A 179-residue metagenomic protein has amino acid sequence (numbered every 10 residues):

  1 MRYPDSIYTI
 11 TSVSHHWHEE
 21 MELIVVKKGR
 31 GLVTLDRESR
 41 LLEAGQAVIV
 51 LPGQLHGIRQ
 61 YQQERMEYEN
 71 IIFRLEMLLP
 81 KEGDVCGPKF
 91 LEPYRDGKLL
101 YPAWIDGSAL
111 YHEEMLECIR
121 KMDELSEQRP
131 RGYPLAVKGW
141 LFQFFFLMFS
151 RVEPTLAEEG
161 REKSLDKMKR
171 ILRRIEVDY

Functional and structural regions predicted by a protein language model:
M1, L55, R59-E124: A hydrophobic/aromatic-rich effector-binding and dimerization subdomain of bacterial HTH-type transcriptional regulators
M1-A47, Q54, Q62, P88-K89 (+1 more regions): Generic protein-terminus/edge-of-domain signal
M1-S6, I49, E76, E158 (+2 more regions): Short intrinsically disordered, low-complexity coil segments enriched in acidic
L32, G57, D178: Detector for the N-terminal beta1/A-loop initiation region of ABC nucleotide-binding domains
L41, G57, R174: Conserved beta-strand positions that form and line the central face of beta-propeller blades
Y101-H112, S126-D178: Short, Lys/Arg-enriched, Trp-marked, Pro/Gly-tolerant hinge/linker segments that flank
